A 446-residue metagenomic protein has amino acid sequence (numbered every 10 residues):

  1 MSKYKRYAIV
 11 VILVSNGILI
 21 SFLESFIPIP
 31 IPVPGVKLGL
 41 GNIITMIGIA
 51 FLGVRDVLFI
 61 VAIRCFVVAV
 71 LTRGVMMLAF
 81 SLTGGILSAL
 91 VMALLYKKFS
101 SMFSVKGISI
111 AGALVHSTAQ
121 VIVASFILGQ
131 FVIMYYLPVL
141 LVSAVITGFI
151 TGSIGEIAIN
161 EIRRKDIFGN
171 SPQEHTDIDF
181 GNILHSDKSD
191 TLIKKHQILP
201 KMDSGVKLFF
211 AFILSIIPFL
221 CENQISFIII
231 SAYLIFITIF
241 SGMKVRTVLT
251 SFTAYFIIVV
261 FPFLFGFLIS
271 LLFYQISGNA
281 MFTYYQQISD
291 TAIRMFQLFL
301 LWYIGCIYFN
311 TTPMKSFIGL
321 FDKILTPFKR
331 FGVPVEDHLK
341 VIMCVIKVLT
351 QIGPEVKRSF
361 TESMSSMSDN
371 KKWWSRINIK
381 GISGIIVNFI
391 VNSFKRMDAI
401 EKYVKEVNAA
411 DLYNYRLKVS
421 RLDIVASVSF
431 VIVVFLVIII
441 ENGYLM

Functional and structural regions predicted by a protein language model:
M1-G48, F180-F212, I216-C221, I225: Hydrophobic transmembrane alpha-helices
A8-S15, L19, I60, S81-V115 (+1 more regions): Short helix-perturbing small/polar motifs within transmembrane alpha-helices
S21-L38, V61-M92, V105, V132: Interfacial aromatic-anchored transmembrane helix boundaries in multi-pass membrane proteins
L40-D56, V91-Y96, L214-P218, Y233-T238: Generic transmembrane alpha-helix motif of multi-pass integral membrane proteins
L52-R55, R73-M76, S101, Q130 (+3 more regions): Transmembrane helix interruption/hinge and helix-loop junction motifs
G74, L78-A79, S101-P172: Membrane-embedded alpha-helical hairpins and interfacial helices in multi-pass inner-membrane proteins
S171-S226, I230-I239, P354-M446: Transmembrane alpha-helix interface motif
S251-S368: Juxtamembrane/interface alpha-helical elements of multi-pass membrane proteins
